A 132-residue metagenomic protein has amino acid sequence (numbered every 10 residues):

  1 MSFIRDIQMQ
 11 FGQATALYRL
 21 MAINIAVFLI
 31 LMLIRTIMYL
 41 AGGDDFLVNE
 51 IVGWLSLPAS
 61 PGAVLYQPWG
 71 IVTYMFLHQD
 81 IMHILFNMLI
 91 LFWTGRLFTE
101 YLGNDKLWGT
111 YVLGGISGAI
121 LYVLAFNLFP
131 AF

Functional and structural regions predicted by a protein language model:
S2-Q13: Cytosolic juxtamembrane amphipathic/interface segments immediately preceding and feeding into a transmembrane helix
Q13-F132: N-terminal TM1-TM2 helical hairpin plus the immediately adjacent luminal interfacial "cap"
